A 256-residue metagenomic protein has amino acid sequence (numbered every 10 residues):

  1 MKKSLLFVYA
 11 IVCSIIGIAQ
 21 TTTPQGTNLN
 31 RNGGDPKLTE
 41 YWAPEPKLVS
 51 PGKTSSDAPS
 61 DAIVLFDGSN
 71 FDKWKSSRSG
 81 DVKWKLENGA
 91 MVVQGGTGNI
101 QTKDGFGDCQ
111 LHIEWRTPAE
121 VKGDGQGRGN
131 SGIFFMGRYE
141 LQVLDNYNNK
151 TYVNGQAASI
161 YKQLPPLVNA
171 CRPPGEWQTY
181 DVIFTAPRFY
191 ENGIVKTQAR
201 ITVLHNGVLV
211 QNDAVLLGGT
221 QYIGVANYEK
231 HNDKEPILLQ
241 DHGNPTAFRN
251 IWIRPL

Functional and structural regions predicted by a protein language model:
M1-T21: Bacterial Sec-dependent N-terminal signal peptides
Q20-L256: Carbohydrate-interacting regions of secretory-pathway proteins
